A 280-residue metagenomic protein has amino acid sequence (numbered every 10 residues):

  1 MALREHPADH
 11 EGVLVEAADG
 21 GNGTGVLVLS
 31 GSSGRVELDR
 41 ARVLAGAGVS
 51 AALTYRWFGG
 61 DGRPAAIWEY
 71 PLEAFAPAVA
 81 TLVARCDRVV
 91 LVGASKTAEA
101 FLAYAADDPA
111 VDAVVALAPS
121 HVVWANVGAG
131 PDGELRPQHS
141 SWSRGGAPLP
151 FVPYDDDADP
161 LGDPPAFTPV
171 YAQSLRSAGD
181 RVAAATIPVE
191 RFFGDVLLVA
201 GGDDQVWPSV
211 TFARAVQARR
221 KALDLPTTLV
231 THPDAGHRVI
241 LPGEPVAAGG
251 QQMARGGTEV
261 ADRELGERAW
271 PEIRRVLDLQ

Functional and structural regions predicted by a protein language model:
M1-T24, S32: N-terminal cap/lid segment of alpha/beta-hydrolase-fold proteins
V28-G31, L53-T54: Structural cue for short, hydrophobic secondary-structure segments
S33, R56-V90: Catalytic nucleophile-loop/oxyanion-hole region of alpha/beta-hydrolase and closely related hydrolase-like folds
G34-D39, A80-F151, P169-D180: Primarily recognizes the serine-hydrolase "nucleophile elbow" in alpha/beta-hydrolase and SGNH/GDSL folds
V36-R56: Short amphipathic alpha-helix adjacent to the substrate-entry channel of hydrolases
Y154, A158-R238: Serine-hydrolase catalytic core
E244-Q280: Catalytic active-site module of serine/aspartate enzymes centered on a nucleophile-bearing elbow/loop
